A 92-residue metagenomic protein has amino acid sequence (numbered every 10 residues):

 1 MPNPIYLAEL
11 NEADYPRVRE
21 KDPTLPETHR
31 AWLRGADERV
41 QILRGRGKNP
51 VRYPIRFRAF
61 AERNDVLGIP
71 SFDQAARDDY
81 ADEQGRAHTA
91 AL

Functional and structural regions predicted by a protein language model:
M1-L92: N-terminal low-complexity, charged segments
